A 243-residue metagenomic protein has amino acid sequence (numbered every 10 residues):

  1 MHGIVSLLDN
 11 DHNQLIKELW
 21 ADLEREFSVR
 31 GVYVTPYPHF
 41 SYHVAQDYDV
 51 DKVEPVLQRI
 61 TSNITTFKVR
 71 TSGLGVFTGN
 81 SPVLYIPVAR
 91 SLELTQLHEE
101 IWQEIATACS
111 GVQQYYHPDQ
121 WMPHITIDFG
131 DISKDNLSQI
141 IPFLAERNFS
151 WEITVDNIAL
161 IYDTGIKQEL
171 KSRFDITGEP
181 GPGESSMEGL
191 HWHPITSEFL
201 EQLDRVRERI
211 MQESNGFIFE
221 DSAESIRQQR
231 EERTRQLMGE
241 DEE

Functional and structural regions predicted by a protein language model:
M1-V69, E93-F149, E169-S185: Basic, often amphipathic N-terminal segments
S41-H43, R227-E231: Amphipathic alpha-helical segments that form the core helices of the histone-fold
G73-S81, P118-Q120, N157-K167: Short proline/glycine- and acidic-rich turn/helix-capping motifs at secondary-structure junctions
F77-V83, Q202-R207: Short, basic/glycine-rich phosphate-binding loops at helix/coil junctions that contact nucleotide phosphates
L84-R90: Short histidine-centered catalytic/ligand-binding loop motif
I153-T154: Short, surface-exposed ligand- or partner-binding patches at beta-edge/loop junctions that are enriched in aromatics
S185-Q229, D241-E242: Short interaction-prone segments
R233-E243: Short, charged, intrinsically disordered terminal tails
